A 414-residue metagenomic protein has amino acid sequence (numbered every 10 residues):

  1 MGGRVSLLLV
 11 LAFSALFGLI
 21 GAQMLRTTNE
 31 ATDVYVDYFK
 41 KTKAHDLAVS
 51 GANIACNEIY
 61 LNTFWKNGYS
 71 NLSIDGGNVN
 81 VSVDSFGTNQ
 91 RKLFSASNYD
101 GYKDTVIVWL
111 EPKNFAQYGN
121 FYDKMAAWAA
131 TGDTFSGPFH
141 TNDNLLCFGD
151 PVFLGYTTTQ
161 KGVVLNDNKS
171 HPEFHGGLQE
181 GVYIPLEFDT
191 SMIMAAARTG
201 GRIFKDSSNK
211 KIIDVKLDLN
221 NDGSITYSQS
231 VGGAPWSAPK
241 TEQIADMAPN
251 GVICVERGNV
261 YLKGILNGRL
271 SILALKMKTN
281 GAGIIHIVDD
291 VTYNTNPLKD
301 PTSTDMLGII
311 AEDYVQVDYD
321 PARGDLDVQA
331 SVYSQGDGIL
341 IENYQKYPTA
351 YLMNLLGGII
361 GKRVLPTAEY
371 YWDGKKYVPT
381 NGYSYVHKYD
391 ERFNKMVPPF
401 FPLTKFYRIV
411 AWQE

Functional and structural regions predicted by a protein language model:
G2-L146, F153, I409-E414: Beta-strand/loop motifs with alternating small/hydrophobic and polar/acidic residues, enriched in the first structured
G87-R202, M247-A248, V252-C254, Q316 (+3 more regions): Short, ordered "entry" segments at domain starts
T88-K92, D222-S224, R269: A generic structural signal for beta-strand entry/edge sites
E111-D133, I203, S207-Y261, I265-L266: N-terminal domain-start segments of secreted/luminal proteins
Q243-Q316: Long, well-ordered mid-to-C-terminal structural blocks that present hydrophobic/aromatic surfaces
A350-E414: Long, low-hydrophobicity, solvent-exposed regions enriched in small/turn-prone and acidic residues
